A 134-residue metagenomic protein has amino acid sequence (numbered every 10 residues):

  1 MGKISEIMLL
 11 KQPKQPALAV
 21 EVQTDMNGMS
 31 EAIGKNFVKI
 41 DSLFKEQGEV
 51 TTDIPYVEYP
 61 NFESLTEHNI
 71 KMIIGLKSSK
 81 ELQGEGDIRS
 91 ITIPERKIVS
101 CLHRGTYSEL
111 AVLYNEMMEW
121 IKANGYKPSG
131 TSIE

Functional and structural regions predicted by a protein language model:
M1-E134: A solvent-exposed interaction/effector surface
